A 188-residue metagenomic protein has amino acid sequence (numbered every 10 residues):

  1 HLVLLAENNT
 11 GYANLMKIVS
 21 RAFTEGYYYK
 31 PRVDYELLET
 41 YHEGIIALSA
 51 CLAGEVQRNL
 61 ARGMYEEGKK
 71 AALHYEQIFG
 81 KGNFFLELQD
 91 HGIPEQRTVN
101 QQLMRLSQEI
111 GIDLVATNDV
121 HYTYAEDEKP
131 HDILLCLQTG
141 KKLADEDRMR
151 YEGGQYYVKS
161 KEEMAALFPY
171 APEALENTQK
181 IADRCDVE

Functional and structural regions predicted by a protein language model:
H1-E188: Phosphodiester-processing cores and adjacent nucleic acid-binding clamps
